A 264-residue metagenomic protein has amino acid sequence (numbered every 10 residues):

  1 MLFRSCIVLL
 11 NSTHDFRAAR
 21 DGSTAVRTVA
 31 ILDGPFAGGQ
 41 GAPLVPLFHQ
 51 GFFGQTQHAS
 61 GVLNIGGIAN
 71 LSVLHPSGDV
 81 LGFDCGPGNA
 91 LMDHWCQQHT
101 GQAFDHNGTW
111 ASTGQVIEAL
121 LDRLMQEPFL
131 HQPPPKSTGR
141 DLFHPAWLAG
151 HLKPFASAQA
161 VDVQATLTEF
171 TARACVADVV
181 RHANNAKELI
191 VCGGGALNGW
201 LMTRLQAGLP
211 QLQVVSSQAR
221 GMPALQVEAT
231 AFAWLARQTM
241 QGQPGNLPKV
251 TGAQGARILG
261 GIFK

Functional and structural regions predicted by a protein language model:
M1-L2: Short, small-residue-biased leader/transition segments that mark boundaries at the very start of proteins
I7-V8, F16, L32-Q102: Phosphate-binding/catalytic loop of phosphoryl-transfer enzymes
G22-F36: Conserved catalytic cysteine-centered active-site region of acyl-thioester-dependent Claisen-condensing enzymes
L81-A172, V176, G242, T251 (+1 more regions): Conserved ATP-utilizing enzyme core subdomain
A177-K187: Phosphate/pyrophosphate-binding loops at sites that engage ATP/ADP/AMP, CoA/4′-phosphopantetheine, polyphosphate
A186-G208: Glycine-rich phosphate-binding loops at beta-strand->alpha-helix junctions
Q206-A231: Conserved phosphate-binding/catalytic loops in two-lobed NTP-binding clefts
F232-N246: Alpha-helix capping/hinge segments and adjacent helical runs
